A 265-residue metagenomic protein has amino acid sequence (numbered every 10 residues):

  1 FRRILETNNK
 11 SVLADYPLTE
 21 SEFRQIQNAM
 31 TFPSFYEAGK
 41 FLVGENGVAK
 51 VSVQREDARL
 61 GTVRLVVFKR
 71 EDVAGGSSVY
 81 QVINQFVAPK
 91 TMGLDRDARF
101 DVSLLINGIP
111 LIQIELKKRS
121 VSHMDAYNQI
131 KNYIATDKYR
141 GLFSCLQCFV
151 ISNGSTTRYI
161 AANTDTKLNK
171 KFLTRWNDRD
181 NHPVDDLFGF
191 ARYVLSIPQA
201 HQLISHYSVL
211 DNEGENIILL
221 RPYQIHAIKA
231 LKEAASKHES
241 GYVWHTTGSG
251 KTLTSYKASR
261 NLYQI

Functional and structural regions predicted by a protein language model:
F1-I265: ATP-dependent helicase/translocase motor core
